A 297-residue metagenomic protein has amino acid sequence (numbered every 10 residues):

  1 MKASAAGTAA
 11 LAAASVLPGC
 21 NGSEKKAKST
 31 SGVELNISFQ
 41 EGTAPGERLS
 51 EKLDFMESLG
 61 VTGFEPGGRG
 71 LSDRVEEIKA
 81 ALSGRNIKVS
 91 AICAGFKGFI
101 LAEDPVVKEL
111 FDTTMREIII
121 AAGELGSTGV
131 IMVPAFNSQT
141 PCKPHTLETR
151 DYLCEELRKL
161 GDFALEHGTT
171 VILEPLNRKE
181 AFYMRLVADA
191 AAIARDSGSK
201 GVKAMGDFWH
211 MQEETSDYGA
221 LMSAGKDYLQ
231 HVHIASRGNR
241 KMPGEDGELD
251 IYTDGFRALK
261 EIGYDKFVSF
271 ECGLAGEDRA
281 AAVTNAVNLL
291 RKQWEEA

Functional and structural regions predicted by a protein language model:
K2-V16, N21-E41, R48-G60, G126-S127 (+2 more regions): Histidine-acidic metal/acid-base catalytic patches
A5-A14, K26-T30, L101, P105-K203 (+2 more regions): Active-site acidic/histidine proton-transfer and metal-coordination neighborhood in alpha/beta enzyme cores
T43-P45, G70, G95-G98, F136-S138 (+4 more regions): Active-site-proximal loop/turn and secondary-structure-junction residues that shape catalytic pockets, frequently
F55-D73, A81, C93-G98: N-terminal substrate-binding region of glycoside hydrolase catalytic domains
T62-G63, K88, T128, T170 (+1 more regions): Residue-level detector of anion-binding/catalytic polar loops
E65, A91-C93, I131, I172 (+2 more regions): Conserved beta-strand positions in the central sheet of alpha/beta enzyme cores
P66-S83, P134-P144: Glycine-rich, proline-tolerant flexible connector loops at the mouths of alpha/beta enzymes
D73-R85, T114-G126, C154-D162, D217-A224 (+1 more regions): Short amphipathic alpha-helices and their capping/turn segments at secondary-structure boundaries
